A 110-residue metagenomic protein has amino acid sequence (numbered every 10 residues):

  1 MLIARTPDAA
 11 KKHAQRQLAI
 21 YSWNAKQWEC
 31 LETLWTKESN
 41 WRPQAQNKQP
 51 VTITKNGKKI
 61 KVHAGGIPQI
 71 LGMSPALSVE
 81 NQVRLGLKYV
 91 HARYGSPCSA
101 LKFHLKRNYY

Functional and structural regions predicted by a protein language model:
M1-A4: N-terminal prepro-regions of secreted/extracellular proteins
T6-Y110: Peptidoglycan cell-wall recognition and remodeling modules
